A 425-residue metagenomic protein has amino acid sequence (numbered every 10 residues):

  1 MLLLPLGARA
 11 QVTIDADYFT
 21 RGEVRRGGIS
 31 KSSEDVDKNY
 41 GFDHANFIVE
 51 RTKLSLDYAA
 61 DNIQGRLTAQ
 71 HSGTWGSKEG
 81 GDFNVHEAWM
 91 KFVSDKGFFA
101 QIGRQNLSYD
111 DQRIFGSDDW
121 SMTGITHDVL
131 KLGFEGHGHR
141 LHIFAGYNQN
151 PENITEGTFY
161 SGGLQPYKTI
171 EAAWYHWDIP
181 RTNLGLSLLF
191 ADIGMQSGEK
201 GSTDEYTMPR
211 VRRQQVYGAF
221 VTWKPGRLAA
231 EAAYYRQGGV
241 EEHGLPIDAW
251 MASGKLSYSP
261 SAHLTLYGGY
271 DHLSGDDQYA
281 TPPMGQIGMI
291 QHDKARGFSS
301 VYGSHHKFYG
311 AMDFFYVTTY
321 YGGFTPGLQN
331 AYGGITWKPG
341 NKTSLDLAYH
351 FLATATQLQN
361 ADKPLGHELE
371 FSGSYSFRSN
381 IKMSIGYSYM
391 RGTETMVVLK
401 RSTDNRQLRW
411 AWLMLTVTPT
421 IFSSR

Functional and structural regions predicted by a protein language model:
P5-G7: N-terminal signal peptide c-region/cleavage motif recognized by signal peptidases
A10-E34, N62-L67: Transmembrane beta-strand segments of Gram-negative outer membrane beta-barrel proteins
V12-I14, N62, F92-A100, D118-M284 (+7 more regions): Signature for the C-terminal beta-barrel architecture of outer-membrane proteins
G22-S30, Q64, G73-S77, S108-R113 (+7 more regions): Gram-negative outer-membrane beta-barrel proteins
S32-E50, D57-K96, Y109-S117, G201-D204 (+6 more regions): Surface-exposed loop and membrane-interface regions of Gram-negative outer-membrane beta-barrel proteins
A280-T325: Flexible glycine-rich, low-complexity coil/linker segments exposed to the extracellular/periplasmic environment
T325-N330, A355-T356, P419-I421: C-terminal functional modules
R406-R425: Outer-membrane beta-barrel "beta-signal"
